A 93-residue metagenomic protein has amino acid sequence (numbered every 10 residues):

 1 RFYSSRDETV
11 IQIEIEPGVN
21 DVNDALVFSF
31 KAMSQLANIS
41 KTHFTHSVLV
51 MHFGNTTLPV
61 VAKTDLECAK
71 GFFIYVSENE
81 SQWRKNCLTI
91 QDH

Functional and structural regions predicted by a protein language model:
R1-P17, K41-H93: Polar/charged, Gly/Pro-rich intrinsically disordered segments
V22-F44: Short, non-transmembrane amphipathic alpha-helical segments
